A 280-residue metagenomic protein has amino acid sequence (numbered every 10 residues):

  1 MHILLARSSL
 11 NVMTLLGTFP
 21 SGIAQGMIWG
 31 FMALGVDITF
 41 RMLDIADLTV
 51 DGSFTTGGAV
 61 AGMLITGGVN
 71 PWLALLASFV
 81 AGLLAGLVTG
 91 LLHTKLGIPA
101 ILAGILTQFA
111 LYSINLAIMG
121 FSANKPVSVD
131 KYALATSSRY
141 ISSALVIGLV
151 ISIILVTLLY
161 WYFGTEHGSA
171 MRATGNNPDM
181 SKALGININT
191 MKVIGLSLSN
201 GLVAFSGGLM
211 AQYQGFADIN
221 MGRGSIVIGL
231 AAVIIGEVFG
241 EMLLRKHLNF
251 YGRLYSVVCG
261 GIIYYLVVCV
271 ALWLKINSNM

Functional and structural regions predicted by a protein language model:
M1-F19, S137: Short, strongly hydrophobic alpha-helical membrane anchors
L16-N70, L75, L91-L96, I234-H247 (+2 more regions): Single transmembrane alpha-helix segments in multi-pass membrane proteins
M27, G52, W72-V80, L102 (+5 more regions): Hydrophobic alpha-helical transmembrane segments
V36, V69-F109, I114, V150-I153 (+2 more regions): Alpha-helical transmembrane segments within multi-pass membrane transporters and channels
G58-G62, Q108, Y112-S113, G148-Y160 (+3 more regions): Hydrophobic core segments of alpha-helical transmembrane domains in multi-pass membrane transport and ion-translocation
A85, S142-I226, L230-A231: Helix-loop-helix "hairpin" substructures at the membrane interface of multi-pass membrane proteins
A100, G104-G164, V193-I194, G215-I219 (+1 more regions): Transmembrane helix-bundle core of multi-pass membrane transporters and related energy-transducing complexes
V203, G207-M280: Transmembrane alpha-helical segments in multi-pass inner-membrane proteins
